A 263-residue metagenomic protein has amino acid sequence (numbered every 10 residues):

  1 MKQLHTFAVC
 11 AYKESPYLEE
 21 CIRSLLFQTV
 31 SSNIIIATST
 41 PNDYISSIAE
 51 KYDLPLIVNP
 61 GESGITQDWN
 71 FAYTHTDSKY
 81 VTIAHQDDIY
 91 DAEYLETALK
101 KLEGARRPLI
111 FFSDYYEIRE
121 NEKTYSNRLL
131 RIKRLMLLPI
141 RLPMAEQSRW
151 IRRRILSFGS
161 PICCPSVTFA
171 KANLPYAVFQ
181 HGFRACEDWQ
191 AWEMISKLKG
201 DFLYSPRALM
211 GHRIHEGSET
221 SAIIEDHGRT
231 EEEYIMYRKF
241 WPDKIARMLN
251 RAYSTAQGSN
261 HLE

Functional and structural regions predicted by a protein language model:
M1-S24: N-proximal low-complexity "stem/linker" segments adjacent to membrane-targeting elements
L4-T6, N33, Q190: Cell-envelope/extracellular polymer assembly enzymes that use nucleotide-activated donors
R23-S32: Short, acidic, metal-binding catalytic loop of nucleotide-sugar glycosyltransferases
A37-S46, G61: A conserved acidic beta->alpha catalytic loop
P60-T76: Glycine-rich, basic loop-to-helix element that forms the pyrophosphate-binding segment of sugar-nucleotide handling
V81: Short aromatic/hydrophobic "clamp" motif used to bind/position activated sugar donors
E93-K133: Conserved donor NDP-sugar-binding/catalytic core segment of glycosyltransferases
L138-R229: Conserved nucleotide-sugar donor-binding catalytic segment
